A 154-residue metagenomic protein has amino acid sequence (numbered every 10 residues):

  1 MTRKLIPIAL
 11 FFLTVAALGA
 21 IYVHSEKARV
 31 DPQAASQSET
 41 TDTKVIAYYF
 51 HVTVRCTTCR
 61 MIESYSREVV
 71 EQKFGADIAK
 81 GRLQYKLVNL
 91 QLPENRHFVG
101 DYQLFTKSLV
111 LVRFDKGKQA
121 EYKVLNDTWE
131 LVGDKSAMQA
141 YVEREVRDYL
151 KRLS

Functional and structural regions predicted by a protein language model:
M1-K4: Positively charged n-region of N-terminal signal peptides that target proteins for export
P7-I21: Hydrophobic membrane-insertion alpha-helices, especially the h-region of bacterial N-terminal signal peptides
E26-E39: Ser/Thr/Pro/Gly-rich low-complexity linker/stalk segments immediately outside membranes or between
T40-Q72: Local sequence-structure signature of Cys/Sec-based thiol-disulfide redox active-site neighborhoods
R55-C59, E63, L92, L131-K135 (+1 more regions): Solvent-exposed, acidic/flexible segments
I78-E94: Thiol-based oxidoreductase modules, predominantly thioredoxin-like and allied folds used for disulfide exchange
L111-L153: Non-catalytic, surface beta->alpha helical segment in thiol-disulfide oxidoreductase systems
